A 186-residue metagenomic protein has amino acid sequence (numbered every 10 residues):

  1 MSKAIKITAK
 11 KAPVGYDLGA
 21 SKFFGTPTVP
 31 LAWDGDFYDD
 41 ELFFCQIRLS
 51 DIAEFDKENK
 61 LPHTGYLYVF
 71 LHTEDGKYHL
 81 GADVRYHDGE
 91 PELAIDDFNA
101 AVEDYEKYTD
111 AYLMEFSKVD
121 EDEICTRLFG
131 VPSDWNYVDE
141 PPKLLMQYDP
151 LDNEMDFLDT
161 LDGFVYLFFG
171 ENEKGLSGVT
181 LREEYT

Functional and structural regions predicted by a protein language model:
M1-T186: Preference for intrinsically disordered or flexible, low-complexity segments and adjacent hinge/connector residues
